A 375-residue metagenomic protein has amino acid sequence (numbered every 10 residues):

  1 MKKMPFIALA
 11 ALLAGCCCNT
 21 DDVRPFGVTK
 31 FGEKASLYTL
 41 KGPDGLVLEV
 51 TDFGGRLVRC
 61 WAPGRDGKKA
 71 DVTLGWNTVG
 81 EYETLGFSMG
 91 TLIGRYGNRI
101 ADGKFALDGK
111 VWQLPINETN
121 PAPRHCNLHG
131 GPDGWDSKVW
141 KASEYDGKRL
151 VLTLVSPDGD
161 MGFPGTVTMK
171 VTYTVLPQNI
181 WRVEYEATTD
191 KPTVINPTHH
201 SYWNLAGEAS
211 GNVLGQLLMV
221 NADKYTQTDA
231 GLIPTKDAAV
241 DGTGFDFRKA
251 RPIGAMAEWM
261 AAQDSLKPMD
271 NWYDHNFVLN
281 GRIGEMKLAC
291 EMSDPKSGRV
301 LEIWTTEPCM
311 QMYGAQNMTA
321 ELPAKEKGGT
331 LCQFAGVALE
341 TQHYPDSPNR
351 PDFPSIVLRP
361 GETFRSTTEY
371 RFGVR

Functional and structural regions predicted by a protein language model:
M1-K2, E33: Generic cytosolic/nucleocytoplasmic N-terminal low-complexity/intrinsically disordered segments
K2-A8: Sec-dependent signal peptide recognition, specifically the positively charged N-region followed immediately by
A10-C18: Hydrophobic h-region of N-terminal signal peptides that target proteins for export in Gram-negative bacteria
C17-R375: An exposed, glycine/acidic-rich loop-and-rim segment of catalytic or binding clefts
